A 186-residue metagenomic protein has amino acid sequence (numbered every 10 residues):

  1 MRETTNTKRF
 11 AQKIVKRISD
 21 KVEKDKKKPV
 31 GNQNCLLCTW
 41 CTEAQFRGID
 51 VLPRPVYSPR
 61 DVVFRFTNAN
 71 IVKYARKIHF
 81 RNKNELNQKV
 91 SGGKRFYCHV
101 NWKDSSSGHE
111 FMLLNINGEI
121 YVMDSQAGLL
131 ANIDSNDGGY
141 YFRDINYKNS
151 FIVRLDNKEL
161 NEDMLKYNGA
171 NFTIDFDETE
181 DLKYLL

Functional and structural regions predicted by a protein language model:
M1-V72, E178: Active-site nucleophile-adjacent alpha helix/oxyanion-hole segment immediately C-terminal to the catalytic cysteine
Q45-S107, L114-I116, M123-S125: Conserved active-site-adjacent core of cysteine acyl-enzyme catalytic domains
N84-L86, K94-L186: Active-site or metal-binding loop neighborhoods of secreted/extracellular toxin and effector enzymes
